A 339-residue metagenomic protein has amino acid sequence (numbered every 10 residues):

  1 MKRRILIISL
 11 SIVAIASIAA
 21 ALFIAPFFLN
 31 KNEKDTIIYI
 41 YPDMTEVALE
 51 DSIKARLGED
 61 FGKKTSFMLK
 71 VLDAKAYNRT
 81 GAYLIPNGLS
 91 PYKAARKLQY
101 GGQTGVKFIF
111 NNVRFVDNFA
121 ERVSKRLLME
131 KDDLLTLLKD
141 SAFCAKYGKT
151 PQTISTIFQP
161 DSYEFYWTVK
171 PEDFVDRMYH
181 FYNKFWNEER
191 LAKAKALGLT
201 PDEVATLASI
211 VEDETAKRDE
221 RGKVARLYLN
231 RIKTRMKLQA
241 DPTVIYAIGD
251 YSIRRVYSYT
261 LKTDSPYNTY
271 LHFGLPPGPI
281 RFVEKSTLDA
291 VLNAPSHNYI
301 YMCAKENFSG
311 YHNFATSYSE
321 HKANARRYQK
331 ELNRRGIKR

Functional and structural regions predicted by a protein language model:
M1-Q239, V244-Y246, R281-S286, A290-N298 (+1 more regions): Conserved catalytic or metal-liganding residues and their short signature motifs at active sites of enzymes
Q239-R281, S286: Conserved SxxK-family serine transpeptidase/carboxypeptidase catalytic domain of penicillin-binding proteins
Y259-S265, A290-Y301: Short glycine/proline-rich, acidic loop/turn segments that cap or connect secondary-structure elements
